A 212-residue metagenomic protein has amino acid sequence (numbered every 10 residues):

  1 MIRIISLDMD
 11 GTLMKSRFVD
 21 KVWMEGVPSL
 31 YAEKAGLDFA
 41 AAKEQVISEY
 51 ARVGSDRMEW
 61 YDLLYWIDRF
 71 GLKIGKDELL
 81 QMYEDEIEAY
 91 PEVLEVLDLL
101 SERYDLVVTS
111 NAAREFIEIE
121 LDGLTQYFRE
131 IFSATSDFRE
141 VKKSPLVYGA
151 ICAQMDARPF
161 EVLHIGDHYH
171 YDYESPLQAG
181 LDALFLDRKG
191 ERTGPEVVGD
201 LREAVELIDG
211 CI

Functional and structural regions predicted by a protein language model:
M1-I5, K15-R17, D98, V107-I212: Asp-based, Mg2+/Mn2+-dependent phosphohydrolase catalytic module
I2-E95, E115: N-terminal helical cap/lid subdomain that shapes the substrate entry/recognition surface in HAD-like hydrolases
S101: Short conserved AdoMet
